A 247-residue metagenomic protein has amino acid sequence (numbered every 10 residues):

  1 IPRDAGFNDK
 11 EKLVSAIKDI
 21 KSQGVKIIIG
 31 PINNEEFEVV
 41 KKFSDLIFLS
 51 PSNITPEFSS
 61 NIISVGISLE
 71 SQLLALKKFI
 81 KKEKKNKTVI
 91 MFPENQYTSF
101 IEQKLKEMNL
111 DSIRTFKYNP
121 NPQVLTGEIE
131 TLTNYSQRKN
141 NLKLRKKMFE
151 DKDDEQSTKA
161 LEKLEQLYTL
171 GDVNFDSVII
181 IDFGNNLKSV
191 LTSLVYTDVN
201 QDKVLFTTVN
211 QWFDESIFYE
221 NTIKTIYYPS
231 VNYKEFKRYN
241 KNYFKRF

Functional and structural regions predicted by a protein language model:
P2-E11, G66-I67, T115-V124: Short beta->alpha junction loops
P2-F7, F58-E70, L144-E155: Glycine-rich phosphate-binding "P-loop"
R3-G6, G30-N33, P51-I54, M91-N95 (+4 more regions): Active-site-proximal beta-strand/loop segments in catalytic clefts of secreted hydrolases
K10-K26, F79, T131-S136, E162-D172: Short, well-structured alpha-helical segments in soluble
K12-A16, N33-V40, Q72, L76 (+7 more regions): Stable alpha-helical elements in mature extracytoplasmic
K18-K21, K41, K81, Y219: Non-catalytic positions within long, well-ordered alpha-helices that form the structural scaffold/packing of enzyme
I27-E107, D111: Extracytoplasmic ligand/sensor domains, especially the bilobed periplasmic-binding protein
L110-D111, T131-T158, V173-S177, N185 (+1 more regions): Extracellular/periplasmic periplasmic-binding protein-like sensory domains
